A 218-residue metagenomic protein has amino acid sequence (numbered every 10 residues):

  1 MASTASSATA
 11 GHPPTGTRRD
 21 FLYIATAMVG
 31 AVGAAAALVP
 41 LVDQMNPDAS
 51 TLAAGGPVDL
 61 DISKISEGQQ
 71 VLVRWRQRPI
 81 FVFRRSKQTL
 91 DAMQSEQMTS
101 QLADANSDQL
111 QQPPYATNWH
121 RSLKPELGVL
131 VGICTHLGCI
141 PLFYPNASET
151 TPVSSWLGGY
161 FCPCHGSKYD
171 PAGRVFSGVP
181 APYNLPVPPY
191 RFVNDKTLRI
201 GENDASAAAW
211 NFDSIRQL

Functional and structural regions predicted by a protein language model:
M1-G16: N-terminal secretory signal peptides
T17-V32: N-terminal export leaders
A34-D48: Membrane-interface motif at the C-terminal end of an N-terminal transmembrane signal
Q44-D59: Alpha-helical transmembrane signal-anchor/signal-peptide segments
P57, G68-L72, G159, V187-P189: Short, acidic/polar N-cap/turn motifs at the starts of alpha helices
D61-S66, S177: Amphipathic, hydrophobic secondary-structure cores in small proteins
Q69-A116: Extracytoplasmic/periplasmic/luminal assembly and interaction segments in envelope/secretory/respiratory proteins
S100-L218: Rieske [2Fe-2S] iron-sulfur-binding domain
